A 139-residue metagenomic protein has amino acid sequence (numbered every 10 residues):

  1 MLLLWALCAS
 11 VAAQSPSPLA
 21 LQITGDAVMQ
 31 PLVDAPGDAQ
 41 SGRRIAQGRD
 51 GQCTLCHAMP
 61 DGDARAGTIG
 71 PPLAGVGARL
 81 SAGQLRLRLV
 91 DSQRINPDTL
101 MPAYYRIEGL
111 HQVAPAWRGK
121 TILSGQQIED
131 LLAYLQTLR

Functional and structural regions predicted by a protein language model:
M1-S10: Bacterial N-terminal signal peptides
L7, Q47-D50: Processing junctions and N-termini across compartments
S15-G48: Electrostatic cytochrome c docking/interface patches
L32-P36, T54, A58-D91, L100-A114: Gly/Gly-Pro-rich "capping" loops immediately C-terminal to redox-active cysteine motifs in periplasmic/lumenal
P36, Q40, R79, T121-Q126: Soluble non-cytosolic domains of exported or imported proteins
R49-Q52, P60, Q127: Short pre-active-site segment immediately N-terminal to redox-active cysteine/selenocysteine motifs in thiol-based
G83, R106-R139: C-terminal capping alpha-helices of c-type cytochrome domains
